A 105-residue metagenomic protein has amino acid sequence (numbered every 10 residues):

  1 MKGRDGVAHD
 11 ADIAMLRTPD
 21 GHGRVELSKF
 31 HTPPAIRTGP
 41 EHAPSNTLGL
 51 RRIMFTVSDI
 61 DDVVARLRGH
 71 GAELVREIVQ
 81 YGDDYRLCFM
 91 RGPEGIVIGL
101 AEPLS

Functional and structural regions predicted by a protein language model:
M1-H22, G69, C88: Core segments of cupin and vicinal oxygen chelate
M1-H9, P34-P44: Short, flexible, glycine-rich and Lys/Arg-enriched loop motifs at helix boundaries that contact anionic partners
G49-F55, L104-S105: N-terminal beta-strand motif that seeds the catalytic metal site of vicinal oxygen chelate
D61-R66: Short amphipathic alpha-helices within nucleic acid-binding modules
D83-Y85: Short, small/polar residue-rich loop motifs at catalytic or cofactor-binding pockets
R91-G92: Short, acidic, Ser/Thr-enriched surface-loop or helix-capping motifs
